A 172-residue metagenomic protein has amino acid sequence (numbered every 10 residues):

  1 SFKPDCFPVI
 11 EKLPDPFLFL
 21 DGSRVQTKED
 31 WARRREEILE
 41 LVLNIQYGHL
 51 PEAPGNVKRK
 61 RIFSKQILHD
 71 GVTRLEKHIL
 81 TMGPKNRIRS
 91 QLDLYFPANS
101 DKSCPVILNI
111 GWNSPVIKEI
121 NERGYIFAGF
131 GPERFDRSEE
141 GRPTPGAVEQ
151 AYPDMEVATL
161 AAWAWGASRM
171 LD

Functional and structural regions predicted by a protein language model:
S1-S90: N-terminal targeting or regulatory segments adjacent to alpha/beta-hydrolase or S9 domains
H69-R123: Glycine-rich active-site/cofactor-binding loop and its immediate structural neighborhood
K102-D172: Cap/lid segment of the alpha/beta-hydrolase catalytic domain
